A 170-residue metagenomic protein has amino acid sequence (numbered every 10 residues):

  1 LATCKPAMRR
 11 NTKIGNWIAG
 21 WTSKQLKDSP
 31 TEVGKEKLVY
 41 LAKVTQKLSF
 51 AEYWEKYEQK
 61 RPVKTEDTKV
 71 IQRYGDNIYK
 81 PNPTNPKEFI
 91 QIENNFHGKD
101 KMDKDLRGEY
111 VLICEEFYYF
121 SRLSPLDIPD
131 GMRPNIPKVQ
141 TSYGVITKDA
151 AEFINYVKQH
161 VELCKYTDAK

Functional and structural regions predicted by a protein language model:
L1-V33: Short N-terminal edge-element motif at the start of the domain
A2, A7, A19, A42 (+3 more regions): A sequence-composition feature that detects small, non-aromatic residues
K24-L26, K47-S49, S124-P125: Short, solvent-exposed loop/turn segments at secondary-structure junctions
S29-T31, E36-K47: Short beta-strand-centered aromatic/proline hotspots
E52-K170: Contiguous surface segments at macromolecular interaction interfaces
